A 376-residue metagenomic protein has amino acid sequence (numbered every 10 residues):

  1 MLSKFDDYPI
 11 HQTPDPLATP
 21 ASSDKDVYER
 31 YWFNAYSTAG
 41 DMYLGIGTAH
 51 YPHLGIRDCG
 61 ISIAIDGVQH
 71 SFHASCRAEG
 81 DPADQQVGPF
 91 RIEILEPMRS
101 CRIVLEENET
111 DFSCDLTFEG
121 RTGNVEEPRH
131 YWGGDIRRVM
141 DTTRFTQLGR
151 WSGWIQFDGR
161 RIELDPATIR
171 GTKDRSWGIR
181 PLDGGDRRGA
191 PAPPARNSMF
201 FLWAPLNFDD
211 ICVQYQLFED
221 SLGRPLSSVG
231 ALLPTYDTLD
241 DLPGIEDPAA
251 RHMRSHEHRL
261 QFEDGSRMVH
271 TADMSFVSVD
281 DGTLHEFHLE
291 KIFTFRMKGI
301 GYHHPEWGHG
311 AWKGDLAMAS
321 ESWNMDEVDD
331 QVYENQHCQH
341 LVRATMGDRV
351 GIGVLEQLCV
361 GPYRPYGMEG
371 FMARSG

Functional and structural regions predicted by a protein language model:
M1-G376: Structured soluble/peripheral alpha/beta segments that form catalytic or ligand/cofactor-binding pockets
